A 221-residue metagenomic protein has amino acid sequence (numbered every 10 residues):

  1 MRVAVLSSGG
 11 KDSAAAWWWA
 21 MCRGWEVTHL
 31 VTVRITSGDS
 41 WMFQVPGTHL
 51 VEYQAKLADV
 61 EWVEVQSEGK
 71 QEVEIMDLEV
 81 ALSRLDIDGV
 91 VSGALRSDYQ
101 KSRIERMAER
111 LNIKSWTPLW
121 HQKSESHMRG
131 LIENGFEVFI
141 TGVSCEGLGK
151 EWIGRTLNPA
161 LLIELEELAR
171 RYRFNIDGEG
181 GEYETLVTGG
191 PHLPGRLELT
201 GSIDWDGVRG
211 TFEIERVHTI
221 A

Functional and structural regions predicted by a protein language model:
M1-A221: Nucleotide-activated chemistry modules centered on ATP-dependent adenylation/adenylyltransferase
